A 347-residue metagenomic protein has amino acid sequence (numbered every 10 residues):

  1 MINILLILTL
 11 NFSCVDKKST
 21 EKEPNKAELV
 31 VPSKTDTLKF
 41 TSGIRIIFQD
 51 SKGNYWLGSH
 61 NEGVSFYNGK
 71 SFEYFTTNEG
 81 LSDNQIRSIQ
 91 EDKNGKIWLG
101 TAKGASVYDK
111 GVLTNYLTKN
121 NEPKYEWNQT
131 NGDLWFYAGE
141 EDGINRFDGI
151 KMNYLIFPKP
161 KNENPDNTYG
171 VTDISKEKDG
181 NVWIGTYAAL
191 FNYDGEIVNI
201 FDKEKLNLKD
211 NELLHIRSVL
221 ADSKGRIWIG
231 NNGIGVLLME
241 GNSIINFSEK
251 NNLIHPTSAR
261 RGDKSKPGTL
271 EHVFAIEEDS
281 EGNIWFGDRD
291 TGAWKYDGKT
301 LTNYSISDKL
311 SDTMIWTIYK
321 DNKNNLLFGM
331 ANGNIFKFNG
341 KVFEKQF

Functional and structural regions predicted by a protein language model:
M1-F347: Carboxylate-rich, polar loop motifs that coordinate divalent cations or form catalytic acidic clusters
